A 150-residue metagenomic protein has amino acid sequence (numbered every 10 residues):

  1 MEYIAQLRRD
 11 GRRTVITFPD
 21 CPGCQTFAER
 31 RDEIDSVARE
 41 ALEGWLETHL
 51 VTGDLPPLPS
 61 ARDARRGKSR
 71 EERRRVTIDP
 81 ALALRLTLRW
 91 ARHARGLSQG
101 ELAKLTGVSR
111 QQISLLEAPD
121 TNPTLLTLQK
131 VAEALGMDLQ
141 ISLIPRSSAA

Functional and structural regions predicted by a protein language model:
M1-T52: DNA-contacting interfaces and partner/effector-binding or oligomerization modules in DNA-centric proteins
S69-A94: A short, Lys/Arg-rich alpha-helix, primarily the initiator
T87, S98, T124-T127: Residues that mark the N-terminal boundary/hinge immediately upstream of a DNA-recognition element
G96-S114: Short alpha-helical DNA-recognition segment
L126-S142: DNA major-groove recognition helix of helix-turn-helix/homeodomain DNA-binding modules
L143-A150: Short, charged recognition helix plus adjacent turn of helix-turn-helix-like nucleic-acid-binding domains
